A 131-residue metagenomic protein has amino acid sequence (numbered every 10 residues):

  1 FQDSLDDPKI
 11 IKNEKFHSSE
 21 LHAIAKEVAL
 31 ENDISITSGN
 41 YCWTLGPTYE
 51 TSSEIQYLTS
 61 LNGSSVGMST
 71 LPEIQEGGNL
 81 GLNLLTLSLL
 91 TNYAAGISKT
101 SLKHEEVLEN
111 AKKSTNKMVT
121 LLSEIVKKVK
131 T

Functional and structural regions predicted by a protein language model:
F1-K130: Glycine-rich phosphate- or other oxyanion-binding loops that anchor nucleotides, phosphorylated ligands
